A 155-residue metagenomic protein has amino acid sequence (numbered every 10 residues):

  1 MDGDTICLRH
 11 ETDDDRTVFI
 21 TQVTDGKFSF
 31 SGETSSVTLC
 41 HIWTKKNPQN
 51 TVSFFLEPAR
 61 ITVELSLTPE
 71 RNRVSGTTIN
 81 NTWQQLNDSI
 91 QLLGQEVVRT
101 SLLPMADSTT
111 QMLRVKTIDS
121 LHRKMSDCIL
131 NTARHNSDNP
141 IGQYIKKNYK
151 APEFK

Functional and structural regions predicted by a protein language model:
M1-T132: A non-transmembrane, solvent-exposed segment enriched in polar/low-complexity residues
D138-P152: Amphipathic alpha-helical repeat scaffolds of TPR domains
